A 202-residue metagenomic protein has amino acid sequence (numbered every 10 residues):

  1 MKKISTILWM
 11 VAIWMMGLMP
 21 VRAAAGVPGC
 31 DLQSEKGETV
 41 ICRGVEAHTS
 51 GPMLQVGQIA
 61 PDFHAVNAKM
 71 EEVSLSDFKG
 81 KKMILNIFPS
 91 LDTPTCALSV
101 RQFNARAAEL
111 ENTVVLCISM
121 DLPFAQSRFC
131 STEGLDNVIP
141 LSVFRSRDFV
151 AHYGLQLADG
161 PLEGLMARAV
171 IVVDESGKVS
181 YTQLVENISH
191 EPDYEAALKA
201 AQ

Functional and structural regions predicted by a protein language model:
M1-W9: Bacterial N-terminal signal peptides that target proteins for export
T6-I7, P20, C130: Short amphipathic alpha-helical "recognition" segments used for binding
L8-L18: Bacterial N-terminal signal peptides
A23-Q202: Chalcogenol-based redox active-site neighborhoods
